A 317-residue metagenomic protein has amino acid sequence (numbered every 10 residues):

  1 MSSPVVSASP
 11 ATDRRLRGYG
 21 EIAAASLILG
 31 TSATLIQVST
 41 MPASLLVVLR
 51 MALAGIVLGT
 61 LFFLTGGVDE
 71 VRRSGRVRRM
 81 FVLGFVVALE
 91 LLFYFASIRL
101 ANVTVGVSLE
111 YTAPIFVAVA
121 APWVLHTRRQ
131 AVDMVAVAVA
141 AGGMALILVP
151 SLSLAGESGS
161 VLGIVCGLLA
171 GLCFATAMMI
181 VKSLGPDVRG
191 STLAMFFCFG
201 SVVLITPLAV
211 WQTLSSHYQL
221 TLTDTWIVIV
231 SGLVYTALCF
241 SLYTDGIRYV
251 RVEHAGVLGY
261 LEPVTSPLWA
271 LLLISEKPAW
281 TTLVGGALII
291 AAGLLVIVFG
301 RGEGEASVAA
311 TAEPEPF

Functional and structural regions predicted by a protein language model:
M1-L49, A54, F85, F93 (+3 more regions): Glycine-/small-residue-enriched transmembrane alpha-helix faces in small-molecule transporters and effluxers
S2-A8, M51, V149-P150, D224-W226 (+1 more regions): C-terminal-most transmembrane helix of multi-pass membrane proteins
L16-A24, L45-L61, V132-G142, L162-L169 (+1 more regions): Hydrophobic alpha-helical transmembrane segments of multi-pass integral membrane proteins, especially transporters
L27-T31, L35-V38, L61, F81-A96 (+10 more regions): Hydrophobic alpha-helical transmembrane segments of multi-pass membrane transport proteins, especially secondary
G30-T31, G55-I56, I115, A141 (+3 more regions): Small-residue-rich packing faces within the transmembrane alpha-helices of Major Facilitator Superfamily
S39, L46, R50, S97 (+8 more regions): Hydrophobic/aromatic residues within transmembrane alpha-helices of multi-pass small-molecule transporters
L45-I56, F95-R128, A170, V252-L271: Specific alpha-helical transmembrane segments that line the substrate/conduction pathway and gating interfaces
L58, F62, V87, R129-S151 (+3 more regions): Hydrophobic transmembrane alpha-helices of multi-pass small-molecule transport proteins
